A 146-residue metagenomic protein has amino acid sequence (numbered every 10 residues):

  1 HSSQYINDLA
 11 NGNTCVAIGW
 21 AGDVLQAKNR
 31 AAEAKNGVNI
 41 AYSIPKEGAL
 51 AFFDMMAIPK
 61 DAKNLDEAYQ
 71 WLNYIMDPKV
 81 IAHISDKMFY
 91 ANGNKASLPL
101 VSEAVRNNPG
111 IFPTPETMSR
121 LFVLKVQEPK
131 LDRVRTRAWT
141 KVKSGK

Functional and structural regions predicted by a protein language model:
H1, E47-L50, P59-N64, Q127 (+1 more regions): Extracytoplasmic/periplasmic, Sec-exported soluble proteins
H1-S43: Ligand-binding pocket segment of bilobal, Venus flytrap-like solute-binding proteins
I6, A10, I18, Y69-M76 (+3 more regions): Non-transmembrane alpha-helical segments in soluble domains of secreted/periplasmic/extracellular proteins
N7, P115-K146: Conserved C-terminal helix/tail region of periplasmic/extracytoplasmic solute-binding proteins
A10-N11, E33-N36, A49-A51, K63-D66: Extracellular/periplasmic catalytic domains that process cell-envelope and extracellular macromolecules
A21-L25, E47-L50, K63, K79 (+1 more regions): Solvent-exposed loop/turn segments at secondary-structure junctions within structured extracellular/periplasmic domains
N36-A57, A104-R106: Periplasmic-binding protein-like
P59-S119: Mature extracytoplasmic/periplasmic domains
